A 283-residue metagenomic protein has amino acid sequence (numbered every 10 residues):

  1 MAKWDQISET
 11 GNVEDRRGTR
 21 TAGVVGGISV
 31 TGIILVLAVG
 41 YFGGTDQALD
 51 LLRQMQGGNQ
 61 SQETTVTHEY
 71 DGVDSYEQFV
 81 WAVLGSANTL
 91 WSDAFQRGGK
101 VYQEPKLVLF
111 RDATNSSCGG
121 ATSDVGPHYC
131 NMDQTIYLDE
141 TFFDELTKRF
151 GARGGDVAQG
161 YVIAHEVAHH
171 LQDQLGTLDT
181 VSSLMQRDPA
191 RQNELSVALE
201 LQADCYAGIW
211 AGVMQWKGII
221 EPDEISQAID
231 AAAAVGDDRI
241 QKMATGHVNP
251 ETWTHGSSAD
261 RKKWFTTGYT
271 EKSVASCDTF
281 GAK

Functional and structural regions predicted by a protein language model:
A2-T21, V25, V30-H255, K262-K263 (+2 more regions): A Zn2+-metalloprotease active-site environment signal
